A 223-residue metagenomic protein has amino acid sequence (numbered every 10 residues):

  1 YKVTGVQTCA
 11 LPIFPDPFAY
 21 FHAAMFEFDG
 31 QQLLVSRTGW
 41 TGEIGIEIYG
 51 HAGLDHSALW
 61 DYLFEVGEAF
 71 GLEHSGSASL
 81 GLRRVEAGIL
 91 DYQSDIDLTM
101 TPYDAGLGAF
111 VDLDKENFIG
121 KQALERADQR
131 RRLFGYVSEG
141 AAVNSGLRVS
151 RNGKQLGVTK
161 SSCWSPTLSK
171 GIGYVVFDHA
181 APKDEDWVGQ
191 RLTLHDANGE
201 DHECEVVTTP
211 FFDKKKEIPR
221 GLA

Functional and structural regions predicted by a protein language model:
Y1-C9: Single conserved hydrophobic/aromatic residue that forms the stacking wall/gate of nucleotide- or nucleobase-binding
V6, G76-D95: Short, conserved secondary-structure transition motifs
A10, H56-G67, S150, E185-H195: Short amphipathic alpha-helices in soluble, non-transmembrane regions that often serve as interface/regulatory elements
A10-Q31: Internal amphipathic helical hairpin motif
I13, L63-H74, Q155, T193-H202: A common structural junction motif
E27-G45: Residues forming anionic-ligand binding surfaces in small-molecule and nucleic-acid pockets of primarily soluble enzymes
G45, G50-S79: Internal alpha/beta scaffold segment
M100-A223: Glycine-rich, small/acidic residue-mixed loop/short-helix segments
